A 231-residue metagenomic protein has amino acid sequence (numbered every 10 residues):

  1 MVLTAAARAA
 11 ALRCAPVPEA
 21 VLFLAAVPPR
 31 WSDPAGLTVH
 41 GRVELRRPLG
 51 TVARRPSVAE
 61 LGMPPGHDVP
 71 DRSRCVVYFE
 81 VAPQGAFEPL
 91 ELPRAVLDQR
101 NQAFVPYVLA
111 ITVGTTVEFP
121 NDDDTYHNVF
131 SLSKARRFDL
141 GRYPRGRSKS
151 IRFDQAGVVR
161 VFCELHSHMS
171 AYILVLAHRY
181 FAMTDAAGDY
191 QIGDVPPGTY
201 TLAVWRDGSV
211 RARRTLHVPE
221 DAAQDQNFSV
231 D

Functional and structural regions predicted by a protein language model:
M1-V2, P16-A25: Bacterial N-terminal signal peptides
F23-D231: Extracytoplasmic copper-binding redox domains, predominantly the cupredoxin/blue-copper superfamily
